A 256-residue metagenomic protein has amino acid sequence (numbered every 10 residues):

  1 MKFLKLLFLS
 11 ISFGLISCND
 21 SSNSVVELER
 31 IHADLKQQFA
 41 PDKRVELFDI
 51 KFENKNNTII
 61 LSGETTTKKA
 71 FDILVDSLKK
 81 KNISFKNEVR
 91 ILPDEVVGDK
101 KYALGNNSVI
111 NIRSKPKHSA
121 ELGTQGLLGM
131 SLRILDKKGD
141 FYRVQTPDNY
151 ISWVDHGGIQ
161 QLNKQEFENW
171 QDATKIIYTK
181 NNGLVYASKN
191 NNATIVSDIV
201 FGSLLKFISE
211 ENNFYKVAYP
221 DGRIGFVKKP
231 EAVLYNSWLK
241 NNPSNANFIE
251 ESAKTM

Functional and structural regions predicted by a protein language model:
K2-L9: Sec-dependent signal peptide recognition, specifically the positively charged N-region followed immediately by
L15-S17: C-terminal motif of bacterial Sec signal peptides marking the signal peptidase cleavage site
N19-S21: Bacterial signal peptide processing site
N23-N56, L122: Gly/Ser-centered flexible loop/linker motifs
F48-V75, D140-Y142, Y215: Short glycine/threonine-rich beta-strand-turn micro-motifs
D72-V96, T146-K180, N190, I195 (+2 more regions): Boundary regions of SH3-family modules and the immediately adjacent low-complexity/disordered segments in eukaryotic
G105-S131, Y178-F207: Beta-loop motif signature
L127-M130, L135-I151, V200, N212-F214: Active-site-adjacent structural elements in enzyme catalytic domains
